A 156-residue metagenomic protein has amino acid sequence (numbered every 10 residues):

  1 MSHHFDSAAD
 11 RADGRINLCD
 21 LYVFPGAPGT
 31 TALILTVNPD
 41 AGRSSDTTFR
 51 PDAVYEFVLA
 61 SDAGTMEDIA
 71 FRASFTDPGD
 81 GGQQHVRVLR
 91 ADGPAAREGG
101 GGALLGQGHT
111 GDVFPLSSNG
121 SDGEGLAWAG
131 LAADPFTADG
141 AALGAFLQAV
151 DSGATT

Functional and structural regions predicted by a protein language model:
M1-T156: Surface-exposed extracytoplasmic segments
